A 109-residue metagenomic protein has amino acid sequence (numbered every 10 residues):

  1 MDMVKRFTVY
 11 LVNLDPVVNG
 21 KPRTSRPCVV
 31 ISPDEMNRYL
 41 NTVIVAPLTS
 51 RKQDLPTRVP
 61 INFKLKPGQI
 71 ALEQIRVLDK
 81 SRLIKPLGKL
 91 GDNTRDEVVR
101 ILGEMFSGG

Functional and structural regions predicted by a protein language model:
M1-G109: Conserved functional hotspots at enzyme active or ligand-binding sites that engage polyanionic ligands
